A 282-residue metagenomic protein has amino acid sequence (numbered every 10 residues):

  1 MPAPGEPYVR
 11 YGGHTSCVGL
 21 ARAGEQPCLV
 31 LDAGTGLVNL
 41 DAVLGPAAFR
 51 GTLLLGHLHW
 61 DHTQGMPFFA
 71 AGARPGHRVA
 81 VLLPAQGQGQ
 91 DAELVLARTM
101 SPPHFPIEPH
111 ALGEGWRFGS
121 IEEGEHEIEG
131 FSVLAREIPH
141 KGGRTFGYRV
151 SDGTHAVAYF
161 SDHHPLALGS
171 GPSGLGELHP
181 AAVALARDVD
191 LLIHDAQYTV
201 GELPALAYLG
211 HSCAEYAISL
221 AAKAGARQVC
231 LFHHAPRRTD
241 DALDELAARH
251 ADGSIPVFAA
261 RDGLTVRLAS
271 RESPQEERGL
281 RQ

Functional and structural regions predicted by a protein language model:
M1-S161, L166-G169, V183, D240-R281: Binuclear metal-dependent hydrolase catalytic cores
H164-D262: Cap/insert and terminal regions of metallo-dependent hydrolase folds
